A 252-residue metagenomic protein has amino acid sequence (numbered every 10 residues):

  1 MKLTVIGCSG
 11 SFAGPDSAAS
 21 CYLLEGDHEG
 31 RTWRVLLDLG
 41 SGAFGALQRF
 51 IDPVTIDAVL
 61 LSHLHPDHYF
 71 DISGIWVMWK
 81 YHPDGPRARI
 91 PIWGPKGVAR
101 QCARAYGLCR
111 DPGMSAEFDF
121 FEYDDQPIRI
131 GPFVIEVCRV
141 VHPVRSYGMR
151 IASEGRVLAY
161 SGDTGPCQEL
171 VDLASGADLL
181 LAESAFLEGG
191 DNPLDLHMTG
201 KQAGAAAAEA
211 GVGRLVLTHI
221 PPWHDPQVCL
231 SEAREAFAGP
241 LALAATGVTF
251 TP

Functional and structural regions predicted by a protein language model:
M1-I51, S146-G162, L179: Conserved beta-strand hairpin/beta-sheet module of binuclear metal-dependent hydrolase folds, prominently
D27, P86-A88, A152-R156, E209-V216: Short, surface-exposed connector motifs at secondary-structure boundaries
L36-G40, D57-H63, D67, P95 (+4 more regions): Active-site neighborhood of phospho(di)ester-bond hydrolases with catalytic His/Asp-centered motifs
G40, V141, G165: Adenine-nucleotide cofactor-binding loop residues
S41-I90: Active-site metal-binding motif and surrounding structural segment of the metallo-beta-lactamase
L47, I72-I75, C102-A105, L170 (+2 more regions): Hydrophobic packing residues within well-ordered alpha-helices of enzyme cores
A88-S146, E154: Metallo-beta-lactamase
P166-T251: Cap/insert and terminal regions of metallo-dependent hydrolase folds
